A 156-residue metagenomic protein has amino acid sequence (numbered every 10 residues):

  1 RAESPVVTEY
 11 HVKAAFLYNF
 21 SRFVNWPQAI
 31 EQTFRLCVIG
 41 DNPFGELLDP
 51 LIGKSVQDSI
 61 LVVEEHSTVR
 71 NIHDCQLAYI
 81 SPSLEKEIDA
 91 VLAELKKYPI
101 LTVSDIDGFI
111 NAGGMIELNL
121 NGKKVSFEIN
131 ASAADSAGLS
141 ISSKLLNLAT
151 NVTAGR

Functional and structural regions predicted by a protein language model:
R1-R156: Short hydrophobic alpha-helices and adjacent helix-cap/hinge residues
